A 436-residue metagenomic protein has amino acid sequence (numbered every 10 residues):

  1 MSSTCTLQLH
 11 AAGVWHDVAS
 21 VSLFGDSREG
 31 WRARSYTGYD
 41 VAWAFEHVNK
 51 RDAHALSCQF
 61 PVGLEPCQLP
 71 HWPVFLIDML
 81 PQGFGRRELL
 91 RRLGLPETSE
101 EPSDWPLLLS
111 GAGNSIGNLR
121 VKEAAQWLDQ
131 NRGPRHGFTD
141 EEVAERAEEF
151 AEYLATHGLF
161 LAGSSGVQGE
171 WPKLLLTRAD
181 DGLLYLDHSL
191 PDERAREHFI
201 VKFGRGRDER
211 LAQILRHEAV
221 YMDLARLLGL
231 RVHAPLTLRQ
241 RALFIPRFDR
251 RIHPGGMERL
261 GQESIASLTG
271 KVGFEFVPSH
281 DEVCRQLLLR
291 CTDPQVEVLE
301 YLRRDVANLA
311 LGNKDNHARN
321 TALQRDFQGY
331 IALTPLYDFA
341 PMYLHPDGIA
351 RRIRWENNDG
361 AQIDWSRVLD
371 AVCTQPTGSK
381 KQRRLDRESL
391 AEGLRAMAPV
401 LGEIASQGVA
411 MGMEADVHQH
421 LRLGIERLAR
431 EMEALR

Functional and structural regions predicted by a protein language model:
M1-R436: Phosphate/dinucleotide-binding and metal-coordinating scaffold of catalytic cores in nucleotide-dependent enzymes
